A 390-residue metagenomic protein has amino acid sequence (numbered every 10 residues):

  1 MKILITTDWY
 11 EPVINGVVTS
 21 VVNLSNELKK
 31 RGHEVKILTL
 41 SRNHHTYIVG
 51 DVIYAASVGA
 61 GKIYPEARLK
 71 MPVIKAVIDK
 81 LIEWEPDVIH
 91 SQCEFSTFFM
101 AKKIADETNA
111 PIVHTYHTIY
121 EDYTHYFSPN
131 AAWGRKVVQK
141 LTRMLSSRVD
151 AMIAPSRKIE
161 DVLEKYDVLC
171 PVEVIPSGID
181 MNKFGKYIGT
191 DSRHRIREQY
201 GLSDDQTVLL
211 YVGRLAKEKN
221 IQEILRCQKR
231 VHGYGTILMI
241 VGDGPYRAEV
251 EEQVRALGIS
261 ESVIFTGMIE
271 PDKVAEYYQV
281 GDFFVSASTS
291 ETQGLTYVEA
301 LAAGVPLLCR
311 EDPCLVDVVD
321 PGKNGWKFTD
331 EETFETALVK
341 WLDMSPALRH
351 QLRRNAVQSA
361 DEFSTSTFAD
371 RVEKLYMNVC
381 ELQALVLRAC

Functional and structural regions predicted by a protein language model:
M1-H45, V49-I53, E373, M377 (+1 more regions): N-terminal subdomain of nucleotide-sugar transferases
T19, T207-R230, P245-E251: A conserved mid-protein helix/loop that constitutes part of the nucleotide-sugar donor-binding site
S41, K158, G178: Carbohydrate-associated surface elements
S146, M268-I269, E276-G281: Short alpha-helical donor nucleotide-sugar binding micro-motif in glycosyltransferases
E249-I269: Nucleotide-activated donor-binding/catalytic signature segment of Leloir-type glycosyltransferases, i.e., the conserved
T289: Aromatic "clamp/platform" in nucleotide-sugar-dependent glycosyltransferases that forms part of the donor/acceptor
P306-C309: Short hydrophobic beta-strand element within catalytic cores of glycosyltransferases and related nucleotide-activated
D320-G322, W326-E332, K340-P346: Conserved acidic donor-binding segment of nucleotide-sugar-dependent glycosyltransferases
